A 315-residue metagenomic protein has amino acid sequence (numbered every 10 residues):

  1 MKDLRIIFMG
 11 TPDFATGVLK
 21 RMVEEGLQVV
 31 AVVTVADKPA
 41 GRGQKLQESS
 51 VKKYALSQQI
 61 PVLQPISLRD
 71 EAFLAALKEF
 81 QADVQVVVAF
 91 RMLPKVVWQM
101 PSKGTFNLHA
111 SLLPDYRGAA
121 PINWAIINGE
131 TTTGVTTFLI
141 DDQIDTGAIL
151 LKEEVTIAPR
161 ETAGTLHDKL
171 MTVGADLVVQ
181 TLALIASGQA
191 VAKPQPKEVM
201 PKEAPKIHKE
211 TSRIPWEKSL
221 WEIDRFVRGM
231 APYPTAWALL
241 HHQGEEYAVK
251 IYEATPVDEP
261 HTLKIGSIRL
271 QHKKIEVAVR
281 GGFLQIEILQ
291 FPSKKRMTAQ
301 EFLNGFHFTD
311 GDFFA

Functional and structural regions predicted by a protein language model:
M1-R42: N-terminal Rossmann-like dinucleotide-binding module
D3-L4, E25, V35, V84-E203 (+1 more regions): Donor/substrate-binding cores of folate-linked one-carbon enzymes
G10, V32, A55, Q85 (+7 more regions): A residue-level signal for conserved active-site and pocket-lining positions in enzyme catalytic cores
T11-F14, I66-R69, A89-M92, V257: Short beta->alpha connector loops
T16, K20-E24, L74-K78, K95 (+1 more regions): Amphipathic, non-transmembrane alpha-helical secondary structure
P39-D83: N-terminal glycine-/serine-/threonine-rich beta1-alpha1-beta2 phosphate-ribose binding loop of Rossmann-like
E198-A315: Internal anion-binding site segments
